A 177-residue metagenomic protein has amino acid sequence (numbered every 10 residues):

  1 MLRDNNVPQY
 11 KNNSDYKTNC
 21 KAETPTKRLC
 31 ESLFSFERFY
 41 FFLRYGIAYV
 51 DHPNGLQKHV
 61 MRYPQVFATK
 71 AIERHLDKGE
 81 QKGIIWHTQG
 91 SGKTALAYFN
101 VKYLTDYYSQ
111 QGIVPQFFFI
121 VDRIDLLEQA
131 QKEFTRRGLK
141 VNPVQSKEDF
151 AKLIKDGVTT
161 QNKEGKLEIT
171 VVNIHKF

Functional and structural regions predicted by a protein language model:
M1-V121, D125, Q129-V141, G165-K166 (+1 more regions): ATP-dependent helicase/translocase motor core
G138-F177: Inter-Walker segment of RecA-like/P-loop motor cores
